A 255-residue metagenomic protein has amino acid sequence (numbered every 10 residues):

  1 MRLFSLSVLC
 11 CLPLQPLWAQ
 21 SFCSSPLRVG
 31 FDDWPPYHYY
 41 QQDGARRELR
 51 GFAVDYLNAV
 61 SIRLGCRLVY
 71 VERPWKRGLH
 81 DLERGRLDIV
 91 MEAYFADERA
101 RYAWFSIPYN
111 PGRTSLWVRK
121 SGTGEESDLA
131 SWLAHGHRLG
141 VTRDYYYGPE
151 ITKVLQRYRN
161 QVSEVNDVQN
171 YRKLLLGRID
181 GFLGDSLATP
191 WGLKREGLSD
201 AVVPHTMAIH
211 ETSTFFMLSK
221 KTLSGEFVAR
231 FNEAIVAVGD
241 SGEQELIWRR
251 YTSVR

Functional and structural regions predicted by a protein language model:
S21-R101, S163, R250-Y251: Extracytoplasmic small-molecule ligand-binding "clamshell" domains of the periplasmic binding protein/Venus flytrap
D32-W34, R99, P111-S115, K194-E233 (+1 more regions): Periplasmic-binding protein-like
F52, Y56, D185, L223-A234 (+2 more regions): Short amphipathic alpha-helical coupling segments at ligand-binding clamshell hinges and other catalytic/signaling
I62, V71, K76-D88, W104 (+2 more regions): Short helices/loops that flank or line small-molecule/ion binding pockets
R67, Y145-V165, D200-A201, I235-R255: Ligand-binding clefts/hinges and TM-proximal coupling segments of bilobed small-molecule sensing domains
R67-P74, V141, R159-N170, T206: Short beta-strand-to-loop elements that line the ligand-binding cleft of bilobed periplasmic-binding protein-like
R77-H80, A93-R101, T152, D180-H210: A ligand-binding cleft/hinge motif common to bilobed small-molecule-binding domains
V118-R138: Flexible hinge/capping segments at coil-to-helix
